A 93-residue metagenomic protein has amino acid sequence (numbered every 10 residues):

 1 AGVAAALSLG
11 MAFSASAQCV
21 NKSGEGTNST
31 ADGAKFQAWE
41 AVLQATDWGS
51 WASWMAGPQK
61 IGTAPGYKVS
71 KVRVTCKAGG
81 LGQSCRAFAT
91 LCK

Functional and structural regions predicted by a protein language model:
G2-G10: Bacterial N-terminal signal peptides
V3, V20, V42, V69-V74: Extended aliphatic helical segments
G10-A17: Sec/Tat signal peptide C-region and signal peptidase I cleavage site
A17-K22, K77: C-terminal alpha-helical interaction appendages
N21-I61: Short, well-ordered alpha-helical segments
T63-Y67: Acidic-leaning, charged glycine-interspersed low-complexity segments
K68-K93: C-terminal edge-of-domain segments
